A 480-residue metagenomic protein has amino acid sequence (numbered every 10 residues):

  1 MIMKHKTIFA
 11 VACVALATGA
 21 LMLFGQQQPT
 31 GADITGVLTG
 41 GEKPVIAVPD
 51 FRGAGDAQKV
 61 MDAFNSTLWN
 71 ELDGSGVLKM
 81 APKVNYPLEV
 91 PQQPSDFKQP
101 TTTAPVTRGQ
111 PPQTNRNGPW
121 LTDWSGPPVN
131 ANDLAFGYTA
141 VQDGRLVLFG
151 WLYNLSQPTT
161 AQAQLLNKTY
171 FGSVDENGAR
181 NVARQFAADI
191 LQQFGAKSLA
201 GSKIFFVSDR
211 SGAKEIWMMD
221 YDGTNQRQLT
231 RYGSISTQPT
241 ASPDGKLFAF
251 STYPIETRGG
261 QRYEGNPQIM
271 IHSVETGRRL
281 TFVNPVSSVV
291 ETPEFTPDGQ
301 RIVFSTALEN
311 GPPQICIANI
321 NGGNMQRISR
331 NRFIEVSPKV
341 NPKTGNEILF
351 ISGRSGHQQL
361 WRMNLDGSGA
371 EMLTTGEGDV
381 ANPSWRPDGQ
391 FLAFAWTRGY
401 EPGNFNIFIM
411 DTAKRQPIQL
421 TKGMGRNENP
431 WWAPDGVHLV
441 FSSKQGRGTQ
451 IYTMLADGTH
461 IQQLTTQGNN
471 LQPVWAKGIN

Functional and structural regions predicted by a protein language model:
Q26-P44, D143, S156-T230: C-terminal/domain-edge helix-coil "capping" segments
T30-G31, T35-P119: Short beta-strand->alpha-helix linker/helix-N-cap micro-motif that forms a surface specificity/interaction loop
D96-D189: Amphipathic beta-strand/beta-sheet edge segments enriched in Tyr/Trp
S198-A200, P243-D244, P297-D298, P342-T344 (+3 more regions): Residue-level detector of Asp-centered blade-edge/turn motifs that repeat once per structural unit in beta-propeller
I204, F248, G299-V303, I348 (+2 more regions): Hydrophobic beta-strand positions that form the internal "hydrophobic ladder" of WD40/Gbeta-like beta-propeller blades
S208-E215, G233, T252-I269, N284-V289 (+11 more regions): A flexible loop/linker signature enriched in serine peptidases of the S9 family
D220-T224, S273-G277, N319-G323, N364-S368 (+2 more regions): Short loop/turn segments that connect beta-strands within beta-propeller blades
N225-T230, R278-V283, N324-S329, G369-T374 (+2 more regions): A short beta-strand motif characteristic of beta-propeller blades
